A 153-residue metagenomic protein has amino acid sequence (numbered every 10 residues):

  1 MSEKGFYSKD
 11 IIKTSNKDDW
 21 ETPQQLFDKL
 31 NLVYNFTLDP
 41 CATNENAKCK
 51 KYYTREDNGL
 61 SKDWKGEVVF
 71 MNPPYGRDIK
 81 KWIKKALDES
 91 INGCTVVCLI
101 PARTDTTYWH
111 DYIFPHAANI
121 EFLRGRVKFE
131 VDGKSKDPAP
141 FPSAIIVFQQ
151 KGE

Functional and structural regions predicted by a protein language model:
M1-E153: Class I S-adenosyl-L-methionine-dependent methyltransferase catalytic core
